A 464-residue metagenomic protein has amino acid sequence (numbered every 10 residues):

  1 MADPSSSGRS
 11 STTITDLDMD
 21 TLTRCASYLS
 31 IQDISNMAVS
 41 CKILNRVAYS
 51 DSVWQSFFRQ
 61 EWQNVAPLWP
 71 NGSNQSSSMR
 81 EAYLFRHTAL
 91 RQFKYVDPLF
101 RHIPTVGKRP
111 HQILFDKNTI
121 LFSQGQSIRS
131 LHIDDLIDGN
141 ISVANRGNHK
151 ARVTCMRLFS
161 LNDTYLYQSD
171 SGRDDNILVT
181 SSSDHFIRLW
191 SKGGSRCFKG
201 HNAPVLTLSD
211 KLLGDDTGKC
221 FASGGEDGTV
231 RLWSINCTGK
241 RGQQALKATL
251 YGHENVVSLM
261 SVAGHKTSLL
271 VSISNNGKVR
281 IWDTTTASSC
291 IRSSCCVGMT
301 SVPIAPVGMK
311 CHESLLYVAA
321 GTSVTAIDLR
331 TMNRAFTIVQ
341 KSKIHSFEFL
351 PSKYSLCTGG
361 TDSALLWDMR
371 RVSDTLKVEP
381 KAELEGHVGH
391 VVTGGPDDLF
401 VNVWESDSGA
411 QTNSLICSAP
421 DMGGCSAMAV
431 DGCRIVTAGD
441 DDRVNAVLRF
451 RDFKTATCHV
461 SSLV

Functional and structural regions predicted by a protein language model:
A2-T15, M19-S27, I31-R152, N162-Q168 (+2 more regions): Intrinsically disordered, low-complexity acidic/Ser/Thr/Pro-rich linker and tail segments in large eukaryotic scaffolds
D3, L22, D398-L399, D407-V464: Terminal intrinsically disordered, low-complexity extensions flanking WD-repeat/beta-propeller proteins
I34, K117-L121, D163-V179, S195-R196 (+10 more regions): Structural hallmark of WD40 beta-propellers
R101-P104, S142-N148, S195-H201, K240-G242 (+6 more regions): Short C-terminal beta-strands that terminate individual repeats in beta-propeller domains, predominantly WD40 blades
G107-I113, K150-D170, A203-L213, E254-A263 (+4 more regions): Canonical WD40 repeat/beta-propeller blade segments in eukaryotic WD-repeat proteins
S123-G125, S181-D184, G224-D227, I273-N276 (+4 more regions): Conserved strand-to-loop turn within each blade of WD40 beta-propeller repeats
I128-D134, I187-S191, V230-S234, V279-D283 (+4 more regions): WD40-repeat beta-propellers
E385-W404: Loop/turn-rich, solvent-exposed surfaces of beta-rich toroidal or solenoidal domains
